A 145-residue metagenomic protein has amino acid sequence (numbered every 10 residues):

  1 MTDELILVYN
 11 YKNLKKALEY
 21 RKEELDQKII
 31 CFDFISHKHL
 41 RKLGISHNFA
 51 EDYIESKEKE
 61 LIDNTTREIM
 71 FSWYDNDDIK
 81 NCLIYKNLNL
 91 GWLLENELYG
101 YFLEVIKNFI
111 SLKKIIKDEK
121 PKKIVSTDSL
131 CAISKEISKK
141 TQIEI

Functional and structural regions predicted by a protein language model:
T2-I145: Conserved N-terminal ligand/cofactor-binding loop architecture of enzyme catalytic domains
